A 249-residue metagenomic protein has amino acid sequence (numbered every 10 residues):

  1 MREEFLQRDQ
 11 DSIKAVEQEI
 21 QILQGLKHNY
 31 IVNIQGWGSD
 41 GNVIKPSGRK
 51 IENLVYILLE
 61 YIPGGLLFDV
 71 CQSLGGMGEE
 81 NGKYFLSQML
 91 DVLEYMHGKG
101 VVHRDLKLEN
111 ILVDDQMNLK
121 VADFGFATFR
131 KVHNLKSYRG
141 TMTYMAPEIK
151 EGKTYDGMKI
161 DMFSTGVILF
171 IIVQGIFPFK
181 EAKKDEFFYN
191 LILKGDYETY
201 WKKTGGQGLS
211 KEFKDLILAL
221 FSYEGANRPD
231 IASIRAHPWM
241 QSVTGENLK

Functional and structural regions predicted by a protein language model:
G36-G38: A short, aromatic-enriched beta-strand patch in the conserved N-lobe beta-sheet of the protein kinase catalytic domain
R49-L66: Conserved short submotifs of the Hanks-type protein kinase catalytic core that shape the nucleotide-binding pocket
F85-L86: Activation segment signature within eukaryotic-like protein kinase domains
H97-V113: Catalytic-loop of the protein kinase fold
S222-N227, I231-N247: Terminal C-lobe "cap" of eukaryotic-type protein kinase domains
